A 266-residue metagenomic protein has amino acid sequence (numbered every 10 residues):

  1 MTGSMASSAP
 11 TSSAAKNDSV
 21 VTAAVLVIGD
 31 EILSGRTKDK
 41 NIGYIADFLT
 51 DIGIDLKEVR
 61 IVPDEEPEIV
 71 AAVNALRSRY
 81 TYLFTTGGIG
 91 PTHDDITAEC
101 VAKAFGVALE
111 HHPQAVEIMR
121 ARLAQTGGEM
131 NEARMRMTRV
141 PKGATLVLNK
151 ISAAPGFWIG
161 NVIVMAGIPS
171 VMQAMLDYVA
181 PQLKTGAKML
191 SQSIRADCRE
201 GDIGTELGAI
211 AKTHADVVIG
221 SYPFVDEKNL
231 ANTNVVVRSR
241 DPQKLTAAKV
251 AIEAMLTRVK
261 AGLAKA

Functional and structural regions predicted by a protein language model:
M1-T22: N-terminal amphipathic/basic leader segments beginning at the initiator methionine
N17-V59, P63-D64, Q243-V250: Glycine-rich phosphate/diphosphate-binding loop of Rossmann-like nucleotide-binding domains
I28-D30, T85-H93, G167, Y222 (+1 more regions): Glycine-rich beta-strand-to-loop/alpha-helix junction loops that act as flexible
G43-I96, K103, A124: N-terminal small/polar loop signature for handling phosphorylated ligands or for N-terminal nucleophile
I61-D64, Q114, M135, C198: Short beta->alpha linker loops
E68-N74, D95-G186: Proline/glycine-rich low-complexity loops and linkers
N161-M255: An accessory alpha-helical subdomain
M255-A266: Conserved short beta-strand edge segments in small beta-sheet-based binding/regulatory domains
